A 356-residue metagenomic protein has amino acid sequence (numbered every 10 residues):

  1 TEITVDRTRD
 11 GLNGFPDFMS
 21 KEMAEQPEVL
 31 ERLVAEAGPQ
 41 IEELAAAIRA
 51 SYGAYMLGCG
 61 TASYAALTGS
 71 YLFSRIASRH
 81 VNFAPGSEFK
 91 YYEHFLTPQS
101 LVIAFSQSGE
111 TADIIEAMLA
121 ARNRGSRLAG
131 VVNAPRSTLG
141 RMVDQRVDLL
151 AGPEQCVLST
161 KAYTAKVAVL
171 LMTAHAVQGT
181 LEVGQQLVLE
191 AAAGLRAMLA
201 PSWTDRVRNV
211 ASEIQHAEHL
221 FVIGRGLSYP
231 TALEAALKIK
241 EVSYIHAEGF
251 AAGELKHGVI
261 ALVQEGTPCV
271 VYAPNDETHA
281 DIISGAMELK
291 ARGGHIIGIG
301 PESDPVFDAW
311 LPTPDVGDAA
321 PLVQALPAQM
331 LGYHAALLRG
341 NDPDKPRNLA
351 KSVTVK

Functional and structural regions predicted by a protein language model:
V5, G11-Y55, Q145-P268, A309 (+1 more regions): Active-site phosphate/pyrophosphate-binding segments
A46-R196, R225, Y272-D318, L331 (+1 more regions): Glycine-rich phosphate-binding loops that contact phosphosugars or nucleotide phosphates
D315-P343: Internal helix-turn-beta structural module
